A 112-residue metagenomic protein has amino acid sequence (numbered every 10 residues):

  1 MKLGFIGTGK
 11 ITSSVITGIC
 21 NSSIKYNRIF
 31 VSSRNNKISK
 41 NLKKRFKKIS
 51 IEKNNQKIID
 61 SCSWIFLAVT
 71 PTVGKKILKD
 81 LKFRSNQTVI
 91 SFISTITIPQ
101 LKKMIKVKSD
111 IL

Functional and structural regions predicted by a protein language model:
M1-K53: NAD(P)+-binding Rossmann beta1-loop-alpha1 motif at the extreme N-terminus of oxidoreductases
N36-I38, F46-I49, N55-D60, W64-L112: Rossmann-like NAD(P)(H) cofactor-binding subdomain of soluble oxidoreductases
